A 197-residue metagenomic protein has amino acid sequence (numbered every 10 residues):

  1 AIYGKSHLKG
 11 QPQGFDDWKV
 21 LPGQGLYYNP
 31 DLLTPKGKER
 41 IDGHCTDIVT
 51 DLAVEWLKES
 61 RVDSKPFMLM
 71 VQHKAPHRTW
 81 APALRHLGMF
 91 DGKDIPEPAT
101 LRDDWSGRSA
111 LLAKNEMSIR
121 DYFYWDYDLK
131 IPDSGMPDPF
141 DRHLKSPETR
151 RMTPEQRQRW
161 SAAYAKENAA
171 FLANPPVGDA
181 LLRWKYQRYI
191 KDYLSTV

Functional and structural regions predicted by a protein language model:
A1-I2, A99: A generic structural-conservation signal
I2-Q11, L21-P22, M70-H77: Short, solvent-exposed turn/loop segments enriched in Gly/Ser/Thr/Pro and often Arg
Y3, V49-K58, H73: Short alpha-helical segments and helix-capping/turn motifs at coil-helix boundaries
K9-G14, R61-K65: Extracellular/periplasmic catalytic domains that process cell-envelope and extracellular macromolecules
G25-I41, K58-K65, M70-V197: Active-site-proximal cap/lid insertion segments
